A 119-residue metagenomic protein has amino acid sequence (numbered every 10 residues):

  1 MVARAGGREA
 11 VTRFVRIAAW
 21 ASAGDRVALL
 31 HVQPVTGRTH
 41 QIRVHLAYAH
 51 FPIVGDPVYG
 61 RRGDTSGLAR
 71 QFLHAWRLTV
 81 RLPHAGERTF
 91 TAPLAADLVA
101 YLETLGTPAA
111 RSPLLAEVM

Functional and structural regions predicted by a protein language model:
M1-M119: RNA pseudouridine synthases
